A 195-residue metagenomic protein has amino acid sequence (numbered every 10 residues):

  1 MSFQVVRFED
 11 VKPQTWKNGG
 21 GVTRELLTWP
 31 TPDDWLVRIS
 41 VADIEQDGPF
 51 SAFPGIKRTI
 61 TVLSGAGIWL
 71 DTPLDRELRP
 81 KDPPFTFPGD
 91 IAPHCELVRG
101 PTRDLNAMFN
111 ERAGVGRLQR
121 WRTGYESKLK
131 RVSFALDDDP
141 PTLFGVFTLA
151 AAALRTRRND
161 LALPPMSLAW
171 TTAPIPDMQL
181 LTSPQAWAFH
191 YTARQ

Functional and structural regions predicted by a protein language model:
M1-Q195: Jelly-roll (double-stranded beta-helix
